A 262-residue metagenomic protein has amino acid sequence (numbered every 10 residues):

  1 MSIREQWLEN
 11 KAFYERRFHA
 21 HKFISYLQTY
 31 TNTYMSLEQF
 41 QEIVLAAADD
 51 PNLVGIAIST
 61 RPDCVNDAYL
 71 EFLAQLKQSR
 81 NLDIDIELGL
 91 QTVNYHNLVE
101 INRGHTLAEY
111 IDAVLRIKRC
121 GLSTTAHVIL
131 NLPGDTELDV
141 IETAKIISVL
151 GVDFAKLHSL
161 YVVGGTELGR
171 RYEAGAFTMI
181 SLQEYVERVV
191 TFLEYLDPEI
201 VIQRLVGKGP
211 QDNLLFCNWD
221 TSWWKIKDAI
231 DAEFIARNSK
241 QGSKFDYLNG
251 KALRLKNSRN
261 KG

Functional and structural regions predicted by a protein language model:
M1-N10, Y14-L37, N52-V65, L82-E109 (+1 more regions): Core AdoMet radical
S2, M35, Q39, I101-E109 (+3 more regions): Alpha-helix N-cap and loop-to-helix initiation/capping positions
Y14-F18, I43-P51, E71-D83, L115-R119: Acidic (Asp/Glu)-rich catalytic clusters
T31-M35, P62-V65, N131-T136, V163 (+1 more regions): Short, small-residue-enriched loops and turns at beta-alpha junctions that line or gate enzyme active sites
L37-L45, N66-K77, L98, V140: Distinct, well-ordered alpha-helical segments
V44-P51, I56, D83-I86, A144-L150: Alpha/beta enzyme core
A108-E167, Q183-V206: Conserved C-terminal portion of the radical SAM core fold that forms the substrate/S-adenosylmethionine-binding
F154, V162-G262: Auxiliary Fe-S-binding modules of radical SAM enzymes
